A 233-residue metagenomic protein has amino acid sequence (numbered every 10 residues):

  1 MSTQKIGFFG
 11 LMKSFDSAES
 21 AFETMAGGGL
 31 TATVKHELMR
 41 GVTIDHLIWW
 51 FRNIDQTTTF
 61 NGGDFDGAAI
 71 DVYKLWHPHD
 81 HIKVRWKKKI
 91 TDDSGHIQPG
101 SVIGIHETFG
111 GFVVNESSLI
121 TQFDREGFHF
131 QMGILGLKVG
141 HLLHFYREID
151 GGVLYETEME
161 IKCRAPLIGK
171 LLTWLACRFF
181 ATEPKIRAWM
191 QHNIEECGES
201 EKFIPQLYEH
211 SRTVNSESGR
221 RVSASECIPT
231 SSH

Functional and structural regions predicted by a protein language model:
M1-T31, I149-H233: Terminal "cap-and-tail" regions of soluble proteins that handle hydrophobic small molecules
S2-I90: Hydrophobic ligand-binding cavity/cleft-lining segments
K35-L38, E116-T121, H141-E148, E158-I161: Hydrophobic/aromatic beta-strand elements that line small-molecule binding cavities or substrate pockets in beta-rich
I70-L137: Glycine-rich portal/gate segments that line the openings of hydrophobic small-molecule binding cavities
G136, Y146, G151: Active-site/pore-lining binding-face segments in mid-to-C-terminal subdomains
